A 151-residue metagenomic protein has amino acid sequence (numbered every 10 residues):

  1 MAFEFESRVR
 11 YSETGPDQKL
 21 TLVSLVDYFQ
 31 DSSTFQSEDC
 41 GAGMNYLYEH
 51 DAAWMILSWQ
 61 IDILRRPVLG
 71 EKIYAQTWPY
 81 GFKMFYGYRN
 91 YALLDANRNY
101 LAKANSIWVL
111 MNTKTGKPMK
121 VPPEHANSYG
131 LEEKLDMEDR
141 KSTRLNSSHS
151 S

Functional and structural regions predicted by a protein language model:
M1-K72: Hydrophobic, proline/glycine-rich low-complexity stretches
F3-F5, D62-R144: HotDog/MaoC-like acyl-thioester-processing domains
L145-S151: Single conserved hydrophobic/aromatic residue that forms the stacking wall/gate of nucleotide- or nucleobase-binding
